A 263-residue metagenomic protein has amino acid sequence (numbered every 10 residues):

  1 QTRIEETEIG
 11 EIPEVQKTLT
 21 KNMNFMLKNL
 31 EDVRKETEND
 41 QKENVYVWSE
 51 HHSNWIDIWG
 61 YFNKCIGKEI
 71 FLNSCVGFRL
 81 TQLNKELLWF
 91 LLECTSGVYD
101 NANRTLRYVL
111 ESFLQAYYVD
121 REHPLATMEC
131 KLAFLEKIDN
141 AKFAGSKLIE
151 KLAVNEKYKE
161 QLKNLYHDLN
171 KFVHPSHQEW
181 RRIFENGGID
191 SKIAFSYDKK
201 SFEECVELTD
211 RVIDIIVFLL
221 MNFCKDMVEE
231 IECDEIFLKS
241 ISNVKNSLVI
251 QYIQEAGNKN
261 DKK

Functional and structural regions predicted by a protein language model:
Q1-Y99, R104-T105, A116-V119, L125-K263: A cross-kingdom marker of C-terminal helix-rich interaction/assembly modules
V109: Phosphate/anion-contacting hairpin/loop surfaces
